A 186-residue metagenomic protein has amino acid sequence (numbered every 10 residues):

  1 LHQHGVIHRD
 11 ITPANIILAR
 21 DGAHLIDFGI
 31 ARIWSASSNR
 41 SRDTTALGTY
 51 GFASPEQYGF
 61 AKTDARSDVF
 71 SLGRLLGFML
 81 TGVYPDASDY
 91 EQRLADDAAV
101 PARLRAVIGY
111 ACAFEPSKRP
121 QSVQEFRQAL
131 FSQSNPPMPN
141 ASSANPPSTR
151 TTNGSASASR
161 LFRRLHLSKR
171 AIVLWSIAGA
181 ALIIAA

Functional and structural regions predicted by a protein language model:
L1-V6: Protein kinase catalytic-loop region centered on the HRD/HxD motif
N15-I26: Conserved protein kinase catalytic/activation segment
S41-E56: Conserved activation segment of eukaryotic-like protein kinases, specifically the C-terminal portion of the activation
D68: Conserved catalytic-loop aspartate of Hanks-type protein kinases
A99-F114: Conserved C-terminal C-lobe helix
R119: Conserved HRD-motif arginine in the catalytic loop of eukaryotic-like protein kinases
